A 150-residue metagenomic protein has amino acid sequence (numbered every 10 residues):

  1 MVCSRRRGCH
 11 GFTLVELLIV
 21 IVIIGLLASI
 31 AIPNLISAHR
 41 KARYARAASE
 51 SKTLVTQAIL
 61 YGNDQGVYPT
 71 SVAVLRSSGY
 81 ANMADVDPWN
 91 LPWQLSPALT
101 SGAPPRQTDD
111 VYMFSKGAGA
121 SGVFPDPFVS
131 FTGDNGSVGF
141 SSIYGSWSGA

Functional and structural regions predicted by a protein language model:
M1-F12: N-terminal leader/signal peptides at the extreme start of proteins
G8, D87, G133: Acidic surface patches and DE-rich sequence motifs
G8, L17, Q107: Exposed loop/turn and edge beta-strand positions of beta-sandwich/beta-sheet ligand-binding modules
L18-N34: Alpha-helical hydrophobic helix detector
S29, L35-R76: Conserved hydrophobic/amphipathic alpha-helical signal-anchor segments
T56-Y112: Extracellular/periplasmic head regions of type IV pilus-like filament subunits
L99-A150: Short, surface-exposed interaction loops/tails
